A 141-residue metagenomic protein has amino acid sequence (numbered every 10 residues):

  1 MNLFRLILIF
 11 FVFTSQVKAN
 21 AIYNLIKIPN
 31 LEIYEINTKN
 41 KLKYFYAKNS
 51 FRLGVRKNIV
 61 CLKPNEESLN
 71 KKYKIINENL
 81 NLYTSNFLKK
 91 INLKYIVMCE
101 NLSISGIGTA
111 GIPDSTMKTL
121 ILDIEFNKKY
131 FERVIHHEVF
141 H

Functional and structural regions predicted by a protein language model:
M1-N2, I124: Short hydrophobic/aromatic segments of transmembrane alpha-helices and their interfaces
N2-I9: Sec-dependent signal peptide recognition, specifically the positively charged N-region followed immediately by
L6, K94, K118, F131-E132: Residue-level detector of short, conserved catalytic/binding motifs and their immediate flanks
T14-Q16: N-terminal signal peptide c-region/cleavage motif recognized by signal peptidases
A19-K72, M98-S103: Non-catalytic architectural context of zinc metalloproteases
G54-T116, K128: Auxiliary, metal-adjacent structural segments of Zn-dependent hydrolase domains
L120-H136: Short pre-active-site segment immediately N-terminal to the catalytic Zn-binding motif
V139-F140: Short active-site segment of divalent metal-dependent hydrolases/proteases that encodes the spacing between
